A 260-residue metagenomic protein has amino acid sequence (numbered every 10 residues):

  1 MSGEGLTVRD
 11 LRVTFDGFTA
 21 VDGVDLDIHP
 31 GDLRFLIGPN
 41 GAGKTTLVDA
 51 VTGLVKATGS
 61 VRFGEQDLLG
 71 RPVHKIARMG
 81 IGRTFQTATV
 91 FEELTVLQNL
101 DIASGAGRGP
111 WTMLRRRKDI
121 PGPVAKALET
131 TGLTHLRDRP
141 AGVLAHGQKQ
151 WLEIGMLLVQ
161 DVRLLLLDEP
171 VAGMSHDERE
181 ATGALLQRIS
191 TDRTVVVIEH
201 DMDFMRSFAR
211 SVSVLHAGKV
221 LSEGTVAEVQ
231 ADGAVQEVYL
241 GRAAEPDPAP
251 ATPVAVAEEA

Functional and structural regions predicted by a protein language model:
S2-A260: Glycine-rich phosphate-binding loops of nucleotide-dependent enzymes
